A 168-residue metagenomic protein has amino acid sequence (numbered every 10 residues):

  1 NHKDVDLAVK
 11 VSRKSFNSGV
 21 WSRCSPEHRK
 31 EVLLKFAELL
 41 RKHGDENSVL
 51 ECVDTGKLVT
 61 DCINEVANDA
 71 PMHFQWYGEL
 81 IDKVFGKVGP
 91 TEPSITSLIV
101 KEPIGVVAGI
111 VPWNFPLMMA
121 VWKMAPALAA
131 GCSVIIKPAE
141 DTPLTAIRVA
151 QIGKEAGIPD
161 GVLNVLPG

Functional and structural regions predicted by a protein language model:
N1-V84: Glycine-rich loop-to-alpha-helix module at the N-terminal edge of alpha/beta enzyme cores
F85-G168: Rossmann-like NAD(P) dinucleotide-binding subdomain of oxidoreductase/dehydrogenase enzymes
